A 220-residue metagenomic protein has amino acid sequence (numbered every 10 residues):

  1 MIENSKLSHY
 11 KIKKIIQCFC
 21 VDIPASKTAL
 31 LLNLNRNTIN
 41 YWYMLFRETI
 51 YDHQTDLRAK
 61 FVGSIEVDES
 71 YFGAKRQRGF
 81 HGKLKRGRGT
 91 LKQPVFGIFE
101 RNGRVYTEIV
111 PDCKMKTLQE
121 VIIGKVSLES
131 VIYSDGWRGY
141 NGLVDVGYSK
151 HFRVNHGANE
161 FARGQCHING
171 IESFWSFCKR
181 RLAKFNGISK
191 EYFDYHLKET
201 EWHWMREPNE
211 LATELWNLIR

Functional and structural regions predicted by a protein language model:
M1-R220: Residue-level recognition of single "structural anchor" positions that define or cap local secondary structure
